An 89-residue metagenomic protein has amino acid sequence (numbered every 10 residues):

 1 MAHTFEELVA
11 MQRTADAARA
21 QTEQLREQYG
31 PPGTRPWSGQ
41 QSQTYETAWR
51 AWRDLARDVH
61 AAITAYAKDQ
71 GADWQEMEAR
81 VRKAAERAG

Functional and structural regions predicted by a protein language model:
M1-P31, S42-T47: Short, charge/polar-rich alpha-helical segments
A18, L25, P32, G39 (+2 more regions): Hydrophobic stripe of amphipathic alpha-helices that form coiled-coil interfaces
P36-W37, W49: Short secondary-structure boundary micro-motifs
E46-G89: Extended, charge-rich alpha-helical segments
